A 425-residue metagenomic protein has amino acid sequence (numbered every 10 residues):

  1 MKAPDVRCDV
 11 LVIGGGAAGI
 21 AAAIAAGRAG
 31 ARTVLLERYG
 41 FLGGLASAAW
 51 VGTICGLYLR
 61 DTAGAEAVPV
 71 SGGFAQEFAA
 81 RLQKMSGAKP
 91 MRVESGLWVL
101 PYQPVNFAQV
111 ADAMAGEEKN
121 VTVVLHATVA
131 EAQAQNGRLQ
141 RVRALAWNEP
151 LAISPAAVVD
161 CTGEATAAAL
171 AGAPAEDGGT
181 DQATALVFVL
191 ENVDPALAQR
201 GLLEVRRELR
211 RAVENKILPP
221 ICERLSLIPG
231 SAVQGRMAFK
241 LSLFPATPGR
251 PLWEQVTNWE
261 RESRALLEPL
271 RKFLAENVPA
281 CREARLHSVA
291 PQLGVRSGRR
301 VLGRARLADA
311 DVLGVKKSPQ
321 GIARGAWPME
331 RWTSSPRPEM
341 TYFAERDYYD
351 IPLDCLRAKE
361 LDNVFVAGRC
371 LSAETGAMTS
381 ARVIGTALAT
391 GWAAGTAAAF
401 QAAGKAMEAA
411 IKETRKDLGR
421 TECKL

Functional and structural regions predicted by a protein language model:
P4-G16: Beta1/beta-strand and adjacent pyrophosphate-binding region of the FAD-binding site in flavoprotein oxidoreductases
L11-I13, A22, G137: Membrane-embedded transmembrane-helix bundle of lipid-linked glycan/lipid transferases
G19: N-terminal Rossmann-fold NAD(P) dinucleotide-binding loop
A25, A31-R32, E37-A127, E131: Conserved N-terminal/central alpha/beta ligand/cofactor-binding core
L45, H126, E149-A157, C161-K424: Flavin (FAD/FMN)-binding glycine-rich loop and adjacent Rossmann-like elements that form
Q133-A152: Conserved beta-strand-loop-beta-strand element in the redox core of flavoprotein oxidoreductases
